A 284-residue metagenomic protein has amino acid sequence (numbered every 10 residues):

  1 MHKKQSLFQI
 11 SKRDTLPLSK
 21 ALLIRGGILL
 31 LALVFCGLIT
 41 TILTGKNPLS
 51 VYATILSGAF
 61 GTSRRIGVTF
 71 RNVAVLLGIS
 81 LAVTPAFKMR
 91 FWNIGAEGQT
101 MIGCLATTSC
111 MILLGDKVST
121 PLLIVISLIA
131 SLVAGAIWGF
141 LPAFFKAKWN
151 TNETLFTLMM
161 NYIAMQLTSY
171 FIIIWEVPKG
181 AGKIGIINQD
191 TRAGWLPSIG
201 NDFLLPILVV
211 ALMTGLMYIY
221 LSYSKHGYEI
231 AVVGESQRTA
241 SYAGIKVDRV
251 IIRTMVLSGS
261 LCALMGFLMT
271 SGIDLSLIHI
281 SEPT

Functional and structural regions predicted by a protein language model:
H2-G78, P121, I126: Membrane-interfacial amphipathic/re-entrant helices at transmembrane-helix boundaries
Q9, R13-A21, F60-V68, M89-W92 (+7 more regions): Membrane-helix interfacial "entry" motifs
L22-G27, T69-V73, G98-I102, V125-I129 (+4 more regions): Hydrophobic alpha-helical transmembrane segments
R25-T40, I79-V83, C104, T108 (+4 more regions): Hydrophobic core segments of alpha-helical transmembrane domains in multi-pass membrane transport and ion-translocation
T40-T44, S50, T54, A59-L114 (+3 more regions): Single transmembrane alpha-helix segments in multi-pass membrane proteins
E153-Y223, V250: Transmembrane helix-bundle core of multi-pass membrane transporters and related energy-transducing complexes
I199-D274: Helix-loop-helix "hairpin" substructures at the membrane interface of multi-pass membrane proteins
S276-T284: Residue-level detector of conserved catalytic or cofactor/ligand-binding positions in enzyme active sites
